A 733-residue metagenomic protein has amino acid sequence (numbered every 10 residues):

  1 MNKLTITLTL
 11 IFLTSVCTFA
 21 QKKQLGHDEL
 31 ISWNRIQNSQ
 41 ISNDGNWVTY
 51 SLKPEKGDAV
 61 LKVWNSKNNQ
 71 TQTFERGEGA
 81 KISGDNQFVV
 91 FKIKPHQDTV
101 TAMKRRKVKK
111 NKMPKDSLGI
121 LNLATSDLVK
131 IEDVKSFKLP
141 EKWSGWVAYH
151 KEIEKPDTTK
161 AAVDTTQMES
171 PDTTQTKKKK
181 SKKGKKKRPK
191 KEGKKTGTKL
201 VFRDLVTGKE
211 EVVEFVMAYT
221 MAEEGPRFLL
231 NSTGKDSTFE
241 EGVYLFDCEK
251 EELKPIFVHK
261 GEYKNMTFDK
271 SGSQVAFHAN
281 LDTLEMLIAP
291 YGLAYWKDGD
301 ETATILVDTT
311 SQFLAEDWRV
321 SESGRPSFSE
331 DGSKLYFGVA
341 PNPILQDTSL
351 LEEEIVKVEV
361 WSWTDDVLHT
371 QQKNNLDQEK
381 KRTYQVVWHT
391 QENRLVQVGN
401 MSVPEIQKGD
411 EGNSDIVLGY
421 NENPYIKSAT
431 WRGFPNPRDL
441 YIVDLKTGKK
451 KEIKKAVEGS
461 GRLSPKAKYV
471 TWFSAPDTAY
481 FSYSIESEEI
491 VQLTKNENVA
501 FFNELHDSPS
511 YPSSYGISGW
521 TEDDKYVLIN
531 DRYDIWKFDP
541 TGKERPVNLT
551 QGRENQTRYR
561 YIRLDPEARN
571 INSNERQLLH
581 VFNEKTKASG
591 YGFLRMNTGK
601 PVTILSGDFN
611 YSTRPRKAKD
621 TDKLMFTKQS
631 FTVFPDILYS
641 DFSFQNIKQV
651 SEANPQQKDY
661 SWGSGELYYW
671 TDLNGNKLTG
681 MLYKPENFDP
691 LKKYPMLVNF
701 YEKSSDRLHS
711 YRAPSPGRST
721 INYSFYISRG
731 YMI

Functional and structural regions predicted by a protein language model:
M1-T7: Positively charged n-region of N-terminal signal peptides that target proteins for export
T7-S15: Bacterial N-terminal signal peptides
L13, A20-K623, Q629-P635, Y639-S640 (+1 more regions): Beta-propeller folds
T613-I733: Serine-hydrolase catalytic core recognition
